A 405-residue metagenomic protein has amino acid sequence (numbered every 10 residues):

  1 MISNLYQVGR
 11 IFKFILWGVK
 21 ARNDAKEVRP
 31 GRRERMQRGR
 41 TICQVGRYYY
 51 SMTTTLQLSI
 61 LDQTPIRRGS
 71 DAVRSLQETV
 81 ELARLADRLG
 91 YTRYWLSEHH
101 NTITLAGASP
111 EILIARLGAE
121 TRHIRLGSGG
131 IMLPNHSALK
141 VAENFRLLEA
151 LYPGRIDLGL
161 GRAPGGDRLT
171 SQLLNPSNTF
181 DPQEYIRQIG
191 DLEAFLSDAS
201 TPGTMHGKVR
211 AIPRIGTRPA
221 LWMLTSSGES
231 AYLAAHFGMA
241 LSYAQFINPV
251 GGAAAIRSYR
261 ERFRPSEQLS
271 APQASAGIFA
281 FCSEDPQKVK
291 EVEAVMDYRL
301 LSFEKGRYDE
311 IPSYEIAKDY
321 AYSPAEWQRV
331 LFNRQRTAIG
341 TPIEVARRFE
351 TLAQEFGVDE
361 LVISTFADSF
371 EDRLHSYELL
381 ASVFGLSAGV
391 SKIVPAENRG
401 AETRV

Functional and structural regions predicted by a protein language model:
Y48-I124: N-terminal beta1-alpha1-beta2 module of alpha/beta enzyme domains
T53, Q57-A72, P134-S200, L241: Flexible, glycine-rich active-site loops centered on histidine and acidic residues that chelate a metal or position
L58, G90, E98, L117 (+5 more regions): Conserved, mostly hydrophobic/aromatic
L58-D62, Y94-L96, L126-S128, I156-L160 (+4 more regions): Hydrophobic faces of well-ordered beta-strands that scaffold small-molecule active sites in alpha/beta enzyme cores
T64-L76, I131-A138, R218-T225, R334-G340: Active-site mouth loops of central-metabolism enzymes
N178-R210, G251-F356, A388-G400, V405: An alpha-helical appendage that flanks or caps ligand/catalytic pockets
